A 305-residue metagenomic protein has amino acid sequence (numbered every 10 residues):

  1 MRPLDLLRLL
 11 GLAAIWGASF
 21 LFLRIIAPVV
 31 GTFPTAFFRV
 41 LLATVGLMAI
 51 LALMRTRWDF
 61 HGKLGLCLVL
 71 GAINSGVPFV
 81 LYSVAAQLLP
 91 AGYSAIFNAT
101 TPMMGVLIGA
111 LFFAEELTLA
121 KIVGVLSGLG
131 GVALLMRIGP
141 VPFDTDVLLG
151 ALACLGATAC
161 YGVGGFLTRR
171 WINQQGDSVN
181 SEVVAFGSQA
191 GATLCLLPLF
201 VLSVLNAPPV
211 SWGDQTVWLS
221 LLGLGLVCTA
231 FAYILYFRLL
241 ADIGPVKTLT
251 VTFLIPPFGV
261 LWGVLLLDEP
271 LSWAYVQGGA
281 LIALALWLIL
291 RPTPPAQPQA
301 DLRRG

Functional and structural regions predicted by a protein language model:
M1-R2, T293-G305: Intrinsic disorder in cytosolic terminal tails and internal cytosolic loops of multi-pass membrane transporters
L7-R8, P34-A49, V69, G124-G130 (+3 more regions): Hydrophobic alpha-helical transmembrane segments of multi-pass integral membrane proteins, especially transporters
A13, A36-F38, S75, F79 (+3 more regions): Helix-helix packing/entry segments at the starts of transmembrane helices
I15, S19-F20, M48-N98, L134 (+1 more regions): Specific transmembrane alpha-helical segments of multi-pass solute transporters/efflux pumps, especially DMT/EamA
G17, L21, M48, A72-G76 (+8 more regions): Hydrophobic/small/kink-forming positions within alpha-helical transmembrane segments of polytopic membrane proteins
F22-V29, Q87, M136-V147, Q174 (+3 more regions): Membrane-interface helix termini and inter-helical loops of multi-pass transporters
I26, T35, R39, A85 (+7 more regions): Hydrophobic/aromatic residues within transmembrane alpha-helices of multi-pass small-molecule transporters
L47, I108, L117-G139, F253 (+2 more regions): Hydrophobic transmembrane alpha-helices of multi-pass small-molecule transport proteins
